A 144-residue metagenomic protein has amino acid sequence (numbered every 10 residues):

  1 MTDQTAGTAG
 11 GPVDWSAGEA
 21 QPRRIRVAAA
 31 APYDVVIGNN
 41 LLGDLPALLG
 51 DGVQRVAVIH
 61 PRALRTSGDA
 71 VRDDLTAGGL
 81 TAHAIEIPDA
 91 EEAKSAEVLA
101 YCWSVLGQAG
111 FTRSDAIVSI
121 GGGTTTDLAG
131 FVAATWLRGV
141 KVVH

Functional and structural regions predicted by a protein language model:
T2-A116: ATP/NTP phosphate-donor binding region
K94-H144: Glycine/threonine-rich beta-strand-loop-alpha-helix active-site module that forms ligand/phosphate-binding
